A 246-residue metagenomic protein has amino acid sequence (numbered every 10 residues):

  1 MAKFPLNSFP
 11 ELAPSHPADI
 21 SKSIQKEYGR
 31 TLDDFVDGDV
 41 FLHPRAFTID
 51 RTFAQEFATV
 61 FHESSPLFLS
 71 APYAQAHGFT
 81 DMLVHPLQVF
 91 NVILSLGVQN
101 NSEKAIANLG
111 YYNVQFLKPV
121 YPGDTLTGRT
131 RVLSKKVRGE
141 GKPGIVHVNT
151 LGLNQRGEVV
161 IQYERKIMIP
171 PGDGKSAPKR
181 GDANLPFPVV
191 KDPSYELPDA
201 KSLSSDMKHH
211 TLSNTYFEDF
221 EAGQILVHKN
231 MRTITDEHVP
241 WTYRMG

Functional and structural regions predicted by a protein language model:
A2-L109, P171-G246: Hot-dog-fold acyl-thioester-processing enzymes
V40-L42, T125, P143-I145, V160 (+1 more regions): A general secondary-structure signal for short beta-strands and their flanking turns/coil in non-transmembrane regions
A46, R138, R165-K166, M231: Residue-level structural signal for beta-strand termini and adjacent loop
P66, A74, G141-P143, N154-E158 (+1 more regions): Hydrophobic small-molecule pocket/channel-lining residues, especially in calycin-type beta-barrels
L109-R156: Hydrophobic beta-sheet segments that form the core/acyl-binding groove of ACP/CoA-dependent acyl-chain-processing
D124, R138-E140, E158-V160, D173-K175 (+1 more regions): Short acidic, gly/pro-rich beta-turn/loop elements at beta-sheet edges and active-site/ligand-binding grooves
N149-L153, E158-A177: Flexible glycine-rich active-site/ligand-binding loops centered on an Asp-His dyad
